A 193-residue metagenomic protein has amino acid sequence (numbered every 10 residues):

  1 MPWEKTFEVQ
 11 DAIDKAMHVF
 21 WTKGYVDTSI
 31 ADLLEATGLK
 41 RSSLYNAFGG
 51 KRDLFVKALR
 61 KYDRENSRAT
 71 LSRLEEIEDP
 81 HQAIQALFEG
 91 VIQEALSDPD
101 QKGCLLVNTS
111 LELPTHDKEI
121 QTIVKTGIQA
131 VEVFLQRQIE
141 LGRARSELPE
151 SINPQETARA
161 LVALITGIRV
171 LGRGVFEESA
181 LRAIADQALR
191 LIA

Functional and structural regions predicted by a protein language model:
M1-F7: N-terminal intrinsically disordered/low-complexity leader segments
E8-M17, L33, A58-Y62, N66 (+1 more regions): Generic hydrophobic, amphipathic alpha-helix propensity
D11, V19-D53, K57: Helix-turn-helix
L71-K102, P154-L161: Hydrophobic alpha-helical connector segments
Q82, T122-T126, A144-A160, E178-S179 (+1 more regions): All-alpha amphipathic helical-bundle segments outside canonical DNA-binding/catalytic cores that form hydrophobic
A83-I84, D98-E119: Amphipathic alpha-helical segments used for helix-helix packing
A86-E94, Q129-A144, L164, G174-A193: C-terminal peripheral helix-coil segments that are non-catalytic and often amphipathic
K102, V107, I152-L171, Q187-L191: Hydrophobic alpha-helical segments that form the core of small-molecule binding pockets and/or dimer interfaces
